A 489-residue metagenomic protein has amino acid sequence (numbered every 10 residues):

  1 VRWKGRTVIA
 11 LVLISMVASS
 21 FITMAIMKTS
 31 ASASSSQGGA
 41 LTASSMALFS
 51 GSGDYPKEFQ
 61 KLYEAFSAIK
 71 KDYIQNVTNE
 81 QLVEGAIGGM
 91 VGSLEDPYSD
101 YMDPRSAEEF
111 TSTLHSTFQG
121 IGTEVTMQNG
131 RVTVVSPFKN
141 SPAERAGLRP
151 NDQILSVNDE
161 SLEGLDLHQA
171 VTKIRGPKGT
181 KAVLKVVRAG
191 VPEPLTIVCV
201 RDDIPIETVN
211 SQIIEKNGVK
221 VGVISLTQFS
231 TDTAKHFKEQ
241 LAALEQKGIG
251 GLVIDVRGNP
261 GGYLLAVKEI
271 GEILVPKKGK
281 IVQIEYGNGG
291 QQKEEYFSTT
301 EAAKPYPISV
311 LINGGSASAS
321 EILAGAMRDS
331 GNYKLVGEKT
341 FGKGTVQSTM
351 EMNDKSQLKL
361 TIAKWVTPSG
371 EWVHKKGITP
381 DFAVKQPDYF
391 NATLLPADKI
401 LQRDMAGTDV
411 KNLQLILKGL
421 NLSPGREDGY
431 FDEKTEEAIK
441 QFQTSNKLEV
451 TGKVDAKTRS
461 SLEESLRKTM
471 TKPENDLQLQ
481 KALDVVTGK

Functional and structural regions predicted by a protein language model:
R2-Y98, D428-Y430, K434-T435, T444-S445 (+6 more regions): Terminal targeting/pro-maturation regions of precursor/exported proteins
Q60-S67, K71, E80, E84-G92 (+13 more regions): Solvent-exposed, polar/charged alpha-helical surfaces in well-ordered, non-transmembrane soluble domains, broadly
S67-Q75, A86-S99, D159, R175 (+11 more regions): Sec-exported extracytoplasmic/periplasmic mature domains
K70-T133, K181-V183, V187-V198, I206-S211 (+1 more regions): Extended, small/polar residue-biased N-terminal targeting/export presequences and adjacent propeptide/linker tracts
D72, S116-S156, E160-G164, T231 (+4 more regions): PDZ/PDZ-like domain segments forming the peptide/carboxylate-binding groove, activating on the N-terminal beta-strands
D72-L82, P97-P104, L252-V256, V282-Y286 (+4 more regions): Surface-exposed patches in mature extracellular/periplasmic domains of secreted proteins
T133-V135, E144-P150, N158-K343, Q347-T349: Cleft-lining beta-strand/loop regions that shape enzyme active-site pockets
P380-Y430, K468-P473: Acidic, Ser/Thr/Pro/Gly-enriched interdomain connector segments
